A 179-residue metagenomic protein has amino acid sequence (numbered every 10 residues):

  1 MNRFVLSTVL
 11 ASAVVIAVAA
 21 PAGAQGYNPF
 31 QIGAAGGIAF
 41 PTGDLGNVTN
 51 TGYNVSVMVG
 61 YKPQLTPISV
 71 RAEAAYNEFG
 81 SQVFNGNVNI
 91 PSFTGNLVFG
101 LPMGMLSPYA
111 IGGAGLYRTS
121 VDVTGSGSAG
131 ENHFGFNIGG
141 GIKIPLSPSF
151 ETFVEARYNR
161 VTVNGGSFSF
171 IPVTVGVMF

Functional and structural regions predicted by a protein language model:
M1-N28: Cleavable N-terminal export/targeting peptides
G23-P29, G60, V98: Secretion/assembly modules of Gram-negative surface proteins
G26-F40, P108-A110: Transmembrane beta-strand segments of Gram-negative outer membrane beta-barrel proteins
A39-S56, E131-F134: Surface-exposed strand-loop-strand hairpins of Gram-negative outer-membrane beta-barrel proteins
D44-V48, V83-N87, T124-S128, N164-S167: Short, solvent-exposed loop/turn segments at secondary-structure boundaries
Y53-T124, H133-F136, I144-L146, T152-E155 (+2 more regions): Gram-negative (and chloroplast) outer-membrane scaffold detector with strong preference for beta-barrel transmembrane
